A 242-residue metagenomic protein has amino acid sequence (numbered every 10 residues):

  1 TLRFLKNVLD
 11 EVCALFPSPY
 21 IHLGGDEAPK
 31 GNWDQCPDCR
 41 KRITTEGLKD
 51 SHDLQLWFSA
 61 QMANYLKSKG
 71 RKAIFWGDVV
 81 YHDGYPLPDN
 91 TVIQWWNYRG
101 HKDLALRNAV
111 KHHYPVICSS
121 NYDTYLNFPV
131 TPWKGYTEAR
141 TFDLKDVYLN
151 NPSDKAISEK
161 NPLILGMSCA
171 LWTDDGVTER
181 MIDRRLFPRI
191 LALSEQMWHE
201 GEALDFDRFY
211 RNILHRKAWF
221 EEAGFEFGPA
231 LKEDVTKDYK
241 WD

Functional and structural regions predicted by a protein language model:
T1-V92, W96-Y114: Active-site neighborhood of glycoside hydrolase catalytic domains
K72-D78, Y85-D242: Flexible, acidic glycine-rich loops studded with aromatic residues
